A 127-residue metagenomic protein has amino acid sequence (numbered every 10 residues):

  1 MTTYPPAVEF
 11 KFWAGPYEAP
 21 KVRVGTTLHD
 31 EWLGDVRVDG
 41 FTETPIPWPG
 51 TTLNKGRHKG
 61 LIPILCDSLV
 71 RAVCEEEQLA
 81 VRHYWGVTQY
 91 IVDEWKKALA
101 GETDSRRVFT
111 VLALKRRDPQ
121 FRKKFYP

Functional and structural regions predicted by a protein language model:
M1-P49, S68, A72: General nucleic-acid-binding
T44, T52-N54, K115-D118: A generic structural micro-environment signature that highlights single residues at secondary-structure boundaries
T52-A80: Short, amphipathic alpha-helical "recognition" segments used to contact nucleic acids or chromatin
H83: Alpha-helical residues within the helix-turn-helix
T88-I91: Short coil turns linking two alpha-helices in DNA-binding domains
K96: DNA major-groove recognition helix of helix-turn-helix
L99: DNA major-groove recognition helices of helix-turn-helix
E102-P127: Short Lys/Arg-enriched helix C-cap and helix-to-coil transition segments that create basic nucleic-acid-contact patches
